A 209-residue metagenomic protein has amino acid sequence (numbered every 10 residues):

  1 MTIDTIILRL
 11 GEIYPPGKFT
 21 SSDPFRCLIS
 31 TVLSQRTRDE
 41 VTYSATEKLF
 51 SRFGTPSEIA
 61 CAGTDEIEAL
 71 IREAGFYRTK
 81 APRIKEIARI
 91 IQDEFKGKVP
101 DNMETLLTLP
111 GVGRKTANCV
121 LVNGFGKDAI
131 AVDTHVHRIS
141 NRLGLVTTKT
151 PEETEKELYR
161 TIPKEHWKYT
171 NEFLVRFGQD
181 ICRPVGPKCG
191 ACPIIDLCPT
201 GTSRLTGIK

Functional and structural regions predicted by a protein language model:
T2-I208: Catalytic cores of DNA base-excision repair glycosylases
